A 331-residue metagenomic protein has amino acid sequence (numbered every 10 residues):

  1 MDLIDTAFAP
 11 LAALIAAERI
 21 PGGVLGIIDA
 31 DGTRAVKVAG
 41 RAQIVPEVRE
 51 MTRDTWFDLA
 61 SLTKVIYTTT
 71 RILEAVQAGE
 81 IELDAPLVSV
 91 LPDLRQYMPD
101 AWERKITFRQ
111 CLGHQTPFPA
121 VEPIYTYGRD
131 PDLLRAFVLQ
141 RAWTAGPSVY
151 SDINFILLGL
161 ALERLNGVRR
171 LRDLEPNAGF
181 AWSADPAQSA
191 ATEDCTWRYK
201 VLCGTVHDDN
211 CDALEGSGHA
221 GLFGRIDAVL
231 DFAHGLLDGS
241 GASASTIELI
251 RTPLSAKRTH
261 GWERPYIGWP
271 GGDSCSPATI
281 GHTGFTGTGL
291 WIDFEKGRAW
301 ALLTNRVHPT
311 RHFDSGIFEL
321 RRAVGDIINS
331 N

Functional and structural regions predicted by a protein language model:
D2-F57, E80: Short, conserved catalytic-motif segment at the N-terminal edge
F8-A12, L25, D31, D58-D84 (+3 more regions): Active-site SXXK
A12-L14, W56, M98-P99, C275-I280 (+1 more regions): Short, P/G- and charge-enriched loop/turn segments at secondary-structure junctions
A35-K37, L290, G297-R306: Short, well-ordered beta-strand elements
V36, Q43, M98-T279: Short, surface-exposed loop or secondary-structure junction motifs that flank catalytic or metal-binding residues
E82-P99: Short, glycine/proline-biased beta-turn/loop segments that scaffold the active-site neighborhood
E215-G221, T279-W291, T304-T310: Glycine-rich phosphate/pyrophosphate-binding beta-alpha loops
R251-A256, I267-W269, P309-N331: Short, gly/Ser/Thr-rich active-site loops of penicillin-recognizing serine hydrolases
